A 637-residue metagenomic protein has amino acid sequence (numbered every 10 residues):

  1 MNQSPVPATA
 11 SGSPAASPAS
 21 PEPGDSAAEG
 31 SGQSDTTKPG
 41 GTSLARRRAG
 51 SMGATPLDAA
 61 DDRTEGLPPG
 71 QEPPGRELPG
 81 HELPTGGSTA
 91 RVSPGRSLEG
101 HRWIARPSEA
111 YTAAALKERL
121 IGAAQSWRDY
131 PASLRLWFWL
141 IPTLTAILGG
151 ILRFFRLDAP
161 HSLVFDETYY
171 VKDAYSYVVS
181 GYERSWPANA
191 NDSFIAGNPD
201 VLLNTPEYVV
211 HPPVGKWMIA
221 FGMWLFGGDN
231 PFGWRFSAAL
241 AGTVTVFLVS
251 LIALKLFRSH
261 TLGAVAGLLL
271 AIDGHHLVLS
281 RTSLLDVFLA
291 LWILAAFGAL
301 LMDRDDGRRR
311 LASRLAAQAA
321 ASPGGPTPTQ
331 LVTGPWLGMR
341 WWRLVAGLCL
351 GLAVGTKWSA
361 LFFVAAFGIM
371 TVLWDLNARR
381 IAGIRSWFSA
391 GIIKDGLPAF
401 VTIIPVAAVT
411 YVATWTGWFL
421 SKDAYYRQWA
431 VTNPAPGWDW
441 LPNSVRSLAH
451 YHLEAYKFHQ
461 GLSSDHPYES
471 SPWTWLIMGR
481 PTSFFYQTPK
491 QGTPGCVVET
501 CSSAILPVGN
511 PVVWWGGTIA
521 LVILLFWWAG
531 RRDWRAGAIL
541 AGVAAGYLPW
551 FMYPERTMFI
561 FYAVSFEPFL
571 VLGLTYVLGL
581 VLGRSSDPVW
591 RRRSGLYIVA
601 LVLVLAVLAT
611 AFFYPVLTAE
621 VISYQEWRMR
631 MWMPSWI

Functional and structural regions predicted by a protein language model:
M1-L152, K394-A407, G595-V599, L603: Start-transfer (signal-anchor) and selected internal transmembrane alpha helices of multi-pass inner/ER membrane
N2-G24, G32, K38-S51, T55 (+8 more regions): Transmembrane helical bundles and short interhelical boundary loops of multi-pass, membrane-embedded
R102, F257, A296-W342, V372-A382: Membrane-interface transmembrane helices that cradle and orient dolichyl/undecaprenyl
L144-T145, F232, V249-I272, L291 (+3 more regions): Transmembrane-helix signature of polytopic, membrane-embedded enzymes that assemble or transfer cell-envelope glycans
G149, A266-A271, V278, L350 (+1 more regions): Short helix- or helix-capping micro-motifs that position conserved polar/aromatic residues at function-defining sites
F154-I195, P398-A399, A407-R480, I622-M631: Aromatic-rich transmembrane-lumenal/periplasmic boundary elements in polytopic membrane proteins
L163-V164, W234, A238, V278-F288 (+1 more regions): Short acidic/glycine- and proline-prone juxtamembrane loop motifs at membrane-interface regions of multi-pass membrane
F236-F257, A295: Transmembrane-helix motifs of polytopic, lipid-linked glycan transferases
